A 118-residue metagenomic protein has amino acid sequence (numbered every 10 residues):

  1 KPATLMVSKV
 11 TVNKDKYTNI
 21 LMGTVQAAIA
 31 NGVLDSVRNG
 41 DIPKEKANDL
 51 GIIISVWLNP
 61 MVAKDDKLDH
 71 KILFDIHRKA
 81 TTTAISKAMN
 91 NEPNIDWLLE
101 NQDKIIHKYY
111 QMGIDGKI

Functional and structural regions predicted by a protein language model:
K1-I118: Accessory interaction regions appended to the cores of large information-processing enzymes
